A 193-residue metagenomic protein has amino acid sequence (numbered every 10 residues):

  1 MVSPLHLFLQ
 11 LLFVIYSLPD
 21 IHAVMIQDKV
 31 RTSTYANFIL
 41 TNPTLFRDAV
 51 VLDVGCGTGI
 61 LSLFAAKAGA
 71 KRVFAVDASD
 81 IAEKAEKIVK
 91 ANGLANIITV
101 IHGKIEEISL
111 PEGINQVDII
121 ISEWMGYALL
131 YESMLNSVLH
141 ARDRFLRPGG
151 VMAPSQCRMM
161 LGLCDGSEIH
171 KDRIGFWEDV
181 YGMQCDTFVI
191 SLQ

Functional and structural regions predicted by a protein language model:
M1-V54, T58-Q193: Class I SAM-binding transferase module
